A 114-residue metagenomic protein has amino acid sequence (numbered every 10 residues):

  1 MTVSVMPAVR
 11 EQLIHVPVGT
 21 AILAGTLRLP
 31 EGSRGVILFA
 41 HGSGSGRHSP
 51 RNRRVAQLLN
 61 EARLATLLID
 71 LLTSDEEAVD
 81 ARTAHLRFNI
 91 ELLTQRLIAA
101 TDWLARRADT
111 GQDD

Functional and structural regions predicted by a protein language model:
V5-I14: Short, hydrophobic/aromatic-rich segments at coil-to-beta transitions
L13-D113: Serine-hydrolase catalytic machinery in alpha/beta-hydrolase-like enzymes
